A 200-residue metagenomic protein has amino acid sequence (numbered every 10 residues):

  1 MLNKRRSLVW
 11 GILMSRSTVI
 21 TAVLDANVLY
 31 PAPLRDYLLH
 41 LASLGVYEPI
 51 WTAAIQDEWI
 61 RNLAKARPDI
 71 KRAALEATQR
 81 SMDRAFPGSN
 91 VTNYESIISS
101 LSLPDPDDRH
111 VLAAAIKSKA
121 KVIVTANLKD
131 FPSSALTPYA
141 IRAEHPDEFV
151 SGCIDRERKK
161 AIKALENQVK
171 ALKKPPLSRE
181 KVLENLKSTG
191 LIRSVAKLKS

Functional and structural regions predicted by a protein language model:
L2-D36: Metal-dependent nucleic-acid phosphoesterase active-site entry motif
K4-L8, L128-S200: Acidic, PIN/NYN-like endoribonuclease modules and their adjacent C-terminal/linker elements
T21, A32-A66: PIN/NYN-family metal-dependent endoribonuclease catalytic core
V28-L29, S99-D107, K129-P132: Acidic, metal-coordinating catalytic cores used for nucleic-acid/nucleotide bond scission and strand-transfer chemistry
V46, P87-G88, A140: A generic structural signal for alpha->beta connector loops
I50-Y94, Q168-R193: PIN-domain endoribonuclease scaffold, especially VapC-family toxins
P87-V122, R156, P176, L191-S200: Active-site neighborhoods of divalent-metal-dependent phosphate/nucleic-acid chemistry enzymes
D108-R142: Acidic, metal-binding active-site segment of PIN/NYN-like and related structure-specific nucleases
